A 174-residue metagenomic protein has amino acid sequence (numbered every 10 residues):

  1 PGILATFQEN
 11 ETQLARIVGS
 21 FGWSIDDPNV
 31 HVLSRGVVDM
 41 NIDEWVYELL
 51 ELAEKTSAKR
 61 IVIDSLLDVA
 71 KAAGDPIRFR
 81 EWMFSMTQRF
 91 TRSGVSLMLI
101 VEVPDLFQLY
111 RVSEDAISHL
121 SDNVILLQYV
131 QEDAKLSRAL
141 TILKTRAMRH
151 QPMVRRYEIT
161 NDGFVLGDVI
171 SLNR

Functional and structural regions predicted by a protein language model:
P1, P28-N29, G94-V95, L120-N123 (+2 more regions): Short glycine-/polar-rich loops that comprise or flank the Walker A/P-loop and associated switch/sensor motifs
P1-E44: Conserved P-loop
Q8-T12, G36-N41, L66-V69, L97 (+5 more regions): Conserved nucleotide-binding/hydrolysis micro-motifs of P-loop NTPases
G19-W23, E48-L50, E114-I117, T141-K144 (+1 more regions): Short, solvent-exposed amphipathic alpha-helical segments in soluble enzyme and RNA/protein-processing domains
F21-S24, S93, L127, T160: Change "in soluble alpha/beta enzymes" to "in soluble alpha/beta proteins
N41-L120, V124, E132-A134: P-loop NTPase motor core
Y47, E54-S57, N123, Q128-R174: Conserved P-loop NTPase
